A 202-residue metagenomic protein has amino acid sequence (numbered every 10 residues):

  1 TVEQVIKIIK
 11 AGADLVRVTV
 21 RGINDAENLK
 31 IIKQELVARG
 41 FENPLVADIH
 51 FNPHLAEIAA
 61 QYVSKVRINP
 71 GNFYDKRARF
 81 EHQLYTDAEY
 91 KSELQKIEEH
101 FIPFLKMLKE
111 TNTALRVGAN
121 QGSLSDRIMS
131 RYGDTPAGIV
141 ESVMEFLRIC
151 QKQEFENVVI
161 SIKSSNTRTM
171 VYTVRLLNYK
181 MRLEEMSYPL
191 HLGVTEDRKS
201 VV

Functional and structural regions predicted by a protein language model:
K7, V20-Y62: N-terminal active-site wall of soluble small-molecule enzyme domains
I9-L36, P70-S92, N157-T167: Glycine-rich, proline-tolerant flexible connector loops at the mouths of alpha/beta enzymes
G12, V37, A60-V66, L177-R182 (+1 more regions): Glycine-enriched alpha-helix->loop->beta-strand junction motifs that scaffold or abut catalytic
D14-V18, N43-I49, V66-I68, T113-A119 (+2 more regions): Hydrophobic faces of well-ordered beta-strands that scaffold small-molecule active sites in alpha/beta enzyme cores
R21-I23, D48-H54, N69-F73, G118-L124 (+3 more regions): Active-site beta-loop-alpha junctions enriched in small/polar residues
R39, V63-H100, R127-G138: Glycine-rich tight-turn/loop motif centered on a GG-T
L55-A60, I97-A114: Short amphipathic alpha-helices and their capping/turn segments at secondary-structure boundaries
V201: Conserved small/polar residues in nucleotide/adenosyl-binding loops
